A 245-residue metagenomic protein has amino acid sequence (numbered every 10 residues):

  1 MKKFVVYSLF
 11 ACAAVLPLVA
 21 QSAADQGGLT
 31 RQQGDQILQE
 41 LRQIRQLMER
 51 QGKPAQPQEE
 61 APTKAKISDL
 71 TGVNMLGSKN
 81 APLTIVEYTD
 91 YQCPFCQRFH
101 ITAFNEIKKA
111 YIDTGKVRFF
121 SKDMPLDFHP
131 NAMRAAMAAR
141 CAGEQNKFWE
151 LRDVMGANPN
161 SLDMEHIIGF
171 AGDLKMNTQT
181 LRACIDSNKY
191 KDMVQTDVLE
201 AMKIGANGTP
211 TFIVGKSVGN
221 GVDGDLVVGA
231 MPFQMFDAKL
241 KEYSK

Functional and structural regions predicted by a protein language model:
M1-F4: Positively charged n-region of N-terminal signal peptides that target proteins for export
Y7-P17: Bacterial N-terminal signal peptides
Q21-D127, Q195, L240-K245: Extracytoplasmic thiol/disulfide redox context detector
A24-T30, G34-D35, G169-K245: C-terminal cap of thioredoxin/glutaredoxin-like
Q32-D35, Q39-R42, Q46, V86 (+13 more regions): Solvent-exposed, polar/charged alpha-helical surfaces in well-ordered, non-transmembrane soluble domains, broadly
L76, L162, V227: Short clusters of hydrophobic/aromatic residues that line enzyme substrate/ligand-binding pockets
N80-P82, A135, T209: A structure-centric signal for secondary-structure junctions around beta-strands
Y91-G172, N177: Structural alpha/beta surface segment adjacent to cysteine/selenocysteine redox centers across thiol/disulfide enzymes
